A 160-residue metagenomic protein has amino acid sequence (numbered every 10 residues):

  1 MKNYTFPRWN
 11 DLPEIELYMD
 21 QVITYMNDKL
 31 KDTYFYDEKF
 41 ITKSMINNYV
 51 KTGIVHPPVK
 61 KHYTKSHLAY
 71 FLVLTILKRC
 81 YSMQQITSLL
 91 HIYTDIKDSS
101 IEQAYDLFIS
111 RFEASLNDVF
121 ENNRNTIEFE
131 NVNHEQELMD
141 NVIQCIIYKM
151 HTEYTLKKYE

Functional and structural regions predicted by a protein language model:
M1-T94: Basic helix-turn-helix/winged-helix DNA-binding cores and closely related short helical interaction motifs
I96-E160: Intrinsically disordered, low-complexity, charge-dense segments enriched in Lys/Arg and Glu/Asp interspersed
